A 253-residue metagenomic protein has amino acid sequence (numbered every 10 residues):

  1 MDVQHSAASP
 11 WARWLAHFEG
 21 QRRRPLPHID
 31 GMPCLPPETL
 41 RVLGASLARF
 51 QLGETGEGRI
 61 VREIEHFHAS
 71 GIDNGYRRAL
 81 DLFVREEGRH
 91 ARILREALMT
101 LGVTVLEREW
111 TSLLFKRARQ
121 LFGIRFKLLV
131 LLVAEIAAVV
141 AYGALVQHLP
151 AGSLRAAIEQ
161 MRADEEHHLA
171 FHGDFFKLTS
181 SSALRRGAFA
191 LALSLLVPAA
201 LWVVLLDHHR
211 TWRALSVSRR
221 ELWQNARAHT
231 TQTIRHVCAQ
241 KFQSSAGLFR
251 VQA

Functional and structural regions predicted by a protein language model:
M1-A253: Non-heme di-metal
